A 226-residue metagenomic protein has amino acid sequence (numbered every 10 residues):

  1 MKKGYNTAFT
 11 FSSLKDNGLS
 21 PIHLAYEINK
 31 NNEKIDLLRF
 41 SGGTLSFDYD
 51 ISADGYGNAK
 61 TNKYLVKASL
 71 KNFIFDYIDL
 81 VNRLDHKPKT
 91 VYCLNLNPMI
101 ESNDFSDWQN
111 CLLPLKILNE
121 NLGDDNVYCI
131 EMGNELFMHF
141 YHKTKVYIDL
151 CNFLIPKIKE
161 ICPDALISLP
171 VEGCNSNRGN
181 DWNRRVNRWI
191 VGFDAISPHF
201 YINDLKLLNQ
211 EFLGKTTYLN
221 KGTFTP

Functional and structural regions predicted by a protein language model:
M1-F75, N82-S106, E131, F137: N-terminal substrate-binding region of glycoside hydrolase catalytic domains
L19-A25, A68-D79, Q109-L118, G173-R188: Alpha-helical scaffolding within the catalytic cores of extracellular/periplasmic polymer-degrading hydrolases
E27-N31, S41, L80-R83, P114-I117 (+4 more regions): Structured segments of extracytoplasmic/periplasmic soluble domains in secreted or envelope-associated proteins
K30-N32, D124, W189-I190: Alpha-helix termination/capping residues and helix-transition junctions
F47-D50, I100-S102, M138-H142, S176-G179 (+1 more regions): Extracytoplasmic/secreted cell-surface and envelope-processing proteins
N95-P98, L118-T144, S168-G173, H199-N203: Active-site groove signature of glycoside hydrolases
C111, K116, T144-P226: Noncatalytic carbohydrate-binding groove/subsite architecture in carbohydrate-active enzymes
